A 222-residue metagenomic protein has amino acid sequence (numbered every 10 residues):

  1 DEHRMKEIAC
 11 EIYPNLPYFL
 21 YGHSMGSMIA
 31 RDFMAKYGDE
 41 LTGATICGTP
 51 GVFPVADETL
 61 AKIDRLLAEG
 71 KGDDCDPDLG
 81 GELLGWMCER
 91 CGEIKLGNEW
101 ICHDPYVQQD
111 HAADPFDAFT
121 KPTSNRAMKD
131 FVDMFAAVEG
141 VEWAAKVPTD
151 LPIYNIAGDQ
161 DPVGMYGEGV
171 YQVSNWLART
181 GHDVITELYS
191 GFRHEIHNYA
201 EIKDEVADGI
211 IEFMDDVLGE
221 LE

Functional and structural regions predicted by a protein language model:
D1-L16: Conserved acidic catalytic loop of the alpha/beta-hydrolase fold
F19-S24: Conserved alpha/beta-hydrolase "nucleophile elbow" surrounding the catalytic nucleophile
D32-P122: Alpha/beta-hydrolase-fold enzymes
P122-A144: Active-site nucleophile elbow and catalytic-triad environment of alpha/beta-hydrolase enzymes
V147-I153: Short, proline-enriched alpha-helix->beta-strand connector loops that line the catalytic pocket of alpha/beta-hydrolase
N155-A157: Short beta-strand/loop motif that positions the catalytic acidic residue of the alpha/beta-hydrolase fold
P162-Q172: Conserved alpha/beta-hydrolase "acid-adjacent" motif
D183-E222: Catalytic active-site module of serine/aspartate enzymes centered on a nucleophile-bearing elbow/loop
